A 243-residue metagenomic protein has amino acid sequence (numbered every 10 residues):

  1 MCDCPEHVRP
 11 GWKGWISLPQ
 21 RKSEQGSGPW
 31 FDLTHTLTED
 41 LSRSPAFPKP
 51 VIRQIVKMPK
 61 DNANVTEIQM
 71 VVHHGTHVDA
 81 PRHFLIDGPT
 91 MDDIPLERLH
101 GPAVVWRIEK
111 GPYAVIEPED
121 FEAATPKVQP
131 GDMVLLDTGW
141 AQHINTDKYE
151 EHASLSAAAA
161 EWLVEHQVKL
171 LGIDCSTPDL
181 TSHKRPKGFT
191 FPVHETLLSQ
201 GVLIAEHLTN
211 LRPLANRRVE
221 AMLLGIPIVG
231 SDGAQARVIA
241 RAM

Functional and structural regions predicted by a protein language model:
M1-M243: Active-/binding-site microenvironments in catalytic and ligand-binding cores
